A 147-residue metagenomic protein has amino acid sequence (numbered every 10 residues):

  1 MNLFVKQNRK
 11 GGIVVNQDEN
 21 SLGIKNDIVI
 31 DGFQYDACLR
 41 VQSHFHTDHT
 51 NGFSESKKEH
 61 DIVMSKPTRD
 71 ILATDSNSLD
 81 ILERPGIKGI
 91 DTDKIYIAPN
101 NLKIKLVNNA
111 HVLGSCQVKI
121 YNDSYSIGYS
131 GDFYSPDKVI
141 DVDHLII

Functional and structural regions predicted by a protein language model:
N2-Y35, D48-I147: His/Asp/Glu-rich metal-coordinating catalytic cores of metallo-dependent phosphodiesterases/hydrolases acting on
C38-D48: Metallo-beta-lactamase
